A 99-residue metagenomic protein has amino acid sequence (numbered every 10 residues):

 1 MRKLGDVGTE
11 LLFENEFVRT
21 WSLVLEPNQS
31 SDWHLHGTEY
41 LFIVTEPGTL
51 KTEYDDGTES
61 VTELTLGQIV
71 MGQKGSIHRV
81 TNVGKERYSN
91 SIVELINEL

Functional and structural regions predicted by a protein language model:
R2: Catalytic phosphate/metal-binding cores of nucleic-acid and nucleotide-processing enzymes, i.e., regions that mediate
G5-W33, E39, I92-V93: A short glycine-rich, His/Asp/Glu-containing loop-to-beta-strand
S31-W33, K51-T52, I77-G84: Short beta-strand His + acidic residue motifs that chelate non-heme Fe in jelly-roll/DSBH and cupin folds
L35-K51: Short, conserved beta-strand element in jelly-roll/cupin
D56-K74: Short acidic-glycine-tyrosine-enriched beta hairpin
K74-E98: Ligand-binding loop in jelly-roll beta-barrel domains
